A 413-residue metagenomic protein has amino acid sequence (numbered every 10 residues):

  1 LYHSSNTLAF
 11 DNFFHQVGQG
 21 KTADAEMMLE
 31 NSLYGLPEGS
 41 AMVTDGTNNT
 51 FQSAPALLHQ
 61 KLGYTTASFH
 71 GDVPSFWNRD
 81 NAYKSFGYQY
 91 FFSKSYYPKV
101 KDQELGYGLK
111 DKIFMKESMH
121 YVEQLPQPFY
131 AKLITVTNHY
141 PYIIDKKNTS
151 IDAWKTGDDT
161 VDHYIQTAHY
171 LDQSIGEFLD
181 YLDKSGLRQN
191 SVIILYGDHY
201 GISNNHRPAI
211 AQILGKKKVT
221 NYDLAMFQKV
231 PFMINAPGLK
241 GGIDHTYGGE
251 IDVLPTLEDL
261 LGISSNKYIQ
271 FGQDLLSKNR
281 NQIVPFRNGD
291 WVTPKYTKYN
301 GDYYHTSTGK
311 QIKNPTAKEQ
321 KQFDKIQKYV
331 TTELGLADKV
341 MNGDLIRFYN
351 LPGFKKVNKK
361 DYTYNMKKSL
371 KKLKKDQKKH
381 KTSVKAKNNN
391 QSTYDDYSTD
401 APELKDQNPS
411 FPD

Functional and structural regions predicted by a protein language model:
L1-D413: Solvent-exposed soluble domains appended to multi-pass membrane proteins
